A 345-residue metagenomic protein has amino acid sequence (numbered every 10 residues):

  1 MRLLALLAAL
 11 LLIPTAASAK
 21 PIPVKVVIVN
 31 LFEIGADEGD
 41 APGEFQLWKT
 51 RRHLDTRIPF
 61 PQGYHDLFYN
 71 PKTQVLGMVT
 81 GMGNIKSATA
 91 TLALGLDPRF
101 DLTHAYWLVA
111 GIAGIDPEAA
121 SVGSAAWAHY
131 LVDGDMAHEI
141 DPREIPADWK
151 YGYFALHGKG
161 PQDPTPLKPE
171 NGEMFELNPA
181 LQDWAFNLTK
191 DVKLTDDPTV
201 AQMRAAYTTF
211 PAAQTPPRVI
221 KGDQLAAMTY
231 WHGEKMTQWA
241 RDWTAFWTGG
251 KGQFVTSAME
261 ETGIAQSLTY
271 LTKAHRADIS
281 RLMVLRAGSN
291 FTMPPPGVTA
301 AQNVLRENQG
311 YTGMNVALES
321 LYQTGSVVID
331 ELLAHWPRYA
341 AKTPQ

Functional and structural regions predicted by a protein language model:
L4-P14: Bacterial N-terminal signal peptides
T15-A19: Sec/Tat signal peptide C-region and signal peptidase I cleavage site
K20-Q345: Accessory terminal and edge-of-domain segments that mediate assembly/interaction and cofactor placement around
